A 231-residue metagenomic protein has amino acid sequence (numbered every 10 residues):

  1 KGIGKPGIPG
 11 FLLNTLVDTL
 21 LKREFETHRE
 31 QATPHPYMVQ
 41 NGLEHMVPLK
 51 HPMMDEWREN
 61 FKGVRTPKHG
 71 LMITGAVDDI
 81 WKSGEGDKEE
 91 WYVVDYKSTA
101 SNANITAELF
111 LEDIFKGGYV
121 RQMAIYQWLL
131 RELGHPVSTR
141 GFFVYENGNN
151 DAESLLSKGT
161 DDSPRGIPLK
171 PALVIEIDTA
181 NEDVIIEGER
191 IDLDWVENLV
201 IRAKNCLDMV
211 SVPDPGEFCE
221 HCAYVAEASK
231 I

Functional and structural regions predicted by a protein language model:
K1-W91: Metal-dependent nuclease catalytic cores that hydrolyze phosphodiester bonds in DNA/RNA, characterized by
G10-F11, I105-G117, T179-E189: Short histidine-centered catalytic/ligand-binding loop motif
F11-T15, T66, G70, E112-V120 (+1 more regions): Short, charged/polar micro-motifs that form catalytic or ligand-binding hotspots
F25, Y126, C222: A residue-level signal for conserved active-site and pocket-lining positions in enzyme catalytic cores
T27, W81, Y96, F143-Y145 (+1 more regions): Hydrophobic side chains in beta-strands
I73-F110, Y126: Conserved catalytic cores of phosphodiester-cleaving nucleases, focusing on short active-site segments
G118-R131: An active-site-proximal "capping" alpha-helix that borders the catalytic cofactor pocket
L129-I231: Metal-dependent nuclease catalytic regions and adjoining charged, substrate-binding loops involved in nucleic-acid end
